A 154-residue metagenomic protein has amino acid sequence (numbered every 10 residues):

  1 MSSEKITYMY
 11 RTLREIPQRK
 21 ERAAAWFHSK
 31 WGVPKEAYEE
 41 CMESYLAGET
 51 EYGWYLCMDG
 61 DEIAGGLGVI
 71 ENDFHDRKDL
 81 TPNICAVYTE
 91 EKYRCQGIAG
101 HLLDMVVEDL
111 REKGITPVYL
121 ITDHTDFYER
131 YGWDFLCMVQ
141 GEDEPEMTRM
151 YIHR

Functional and structural regions predicted by a protein language model:
S2-C41, W54, M58: Short amphipathic alpha-helix that is part of the acyltransferase structural core
Y45-E51: Short loop/turn motifs at secondary-structure junctions and domain boundaries
E51-Y52, D79, I84: Short coil/loop residues immediately preceding or within conserved phosphate-binding loops of NTP-utilizing enzyme
Y52, P145-M150: Short hydrophobic/aromatic beta-strand or adjacent loop that forms the aromatic wall/cage of a ligand/substrate-binding
L56, E62-N72, N83, Y88: Conserved beta-strand in the GNAT
R77, E90-H101, K113, R130: Conserved glycine-rich acetyl-CoA-binding loop
A86-T89, C95-E108, L120: Conserved acetyl-CoA-binding loop-helix of GNAT-fold acetyltransferases
E112-T116, T122-E146: Conserved active-site alpha-helix within GNAT-family acetyltransferase domains
